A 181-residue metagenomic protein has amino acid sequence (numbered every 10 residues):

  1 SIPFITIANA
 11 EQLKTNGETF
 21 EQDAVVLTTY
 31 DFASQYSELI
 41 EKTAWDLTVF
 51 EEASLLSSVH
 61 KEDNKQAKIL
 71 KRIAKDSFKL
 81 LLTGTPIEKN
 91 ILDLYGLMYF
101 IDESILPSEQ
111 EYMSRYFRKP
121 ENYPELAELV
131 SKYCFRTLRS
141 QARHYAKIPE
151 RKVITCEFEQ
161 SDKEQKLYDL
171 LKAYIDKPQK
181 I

Functional and structural regions predicted by a protein language model:
S1-A10, I101-I105: Conserved helix-turn-beta segment of the N-terminal RecA-like "Helicase ATP-binding" lobe in SF1/SF2 helicases
T6-T15, Y30-Q35, S58-E62: Conserved helicase motor
L13-V26: Conserved motor-coupling elements within RecA-like helicase/translocase cores
Q22-V25, W45-L47, D76-L80, Y95: Loop/turn-to-beta-strand initiation segments
L27-K42, K61-D76, L82, F100 (+1 more regions): Inter-lobe coupling linker of SF2 helicases/translocases
E51-E52: Walker B catalytic acidic pair
L55-S58, E88: Residues immediately C-terminal
E88-M98: Short regulatory helix/loop adjacent to the ATP-binding pocket of P-loop NTPases
